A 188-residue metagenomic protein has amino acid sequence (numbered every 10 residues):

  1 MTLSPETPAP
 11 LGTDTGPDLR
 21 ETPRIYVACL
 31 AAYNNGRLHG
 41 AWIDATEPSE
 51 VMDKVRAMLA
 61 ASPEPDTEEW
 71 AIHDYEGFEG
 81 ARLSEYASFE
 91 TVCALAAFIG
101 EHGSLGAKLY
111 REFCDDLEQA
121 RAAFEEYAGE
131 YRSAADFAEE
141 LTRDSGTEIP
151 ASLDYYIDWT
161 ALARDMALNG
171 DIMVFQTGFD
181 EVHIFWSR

Functional and structural regions predicted by a protein language model:
T2-A61: N-terminal ordered "arm"
L3, P8, E76-E79, L83-A87 (+2 more regions): Non-transmembrane, interaction-prone alpha-helical and coil segments associated with secretion and export
E6, L19, A135-R188: Acidic, proline/glycine-rich low-complexity IDRs
P23-A28, H39-D44, E69-H73, D171-Q176 (+1 more regions): Ordered hydrophobic segments in well-structured contexts
N35, P63-T67, S104-A107, G146-P150 (+1 more regions): Residue-level signal for secondary-structure boundary elements
S49-E118: Structured domain cores in non-transmembrane regions
L109-Y110, L117-S145: Phosphate/anion-contacting hairpin/loop surfaces
